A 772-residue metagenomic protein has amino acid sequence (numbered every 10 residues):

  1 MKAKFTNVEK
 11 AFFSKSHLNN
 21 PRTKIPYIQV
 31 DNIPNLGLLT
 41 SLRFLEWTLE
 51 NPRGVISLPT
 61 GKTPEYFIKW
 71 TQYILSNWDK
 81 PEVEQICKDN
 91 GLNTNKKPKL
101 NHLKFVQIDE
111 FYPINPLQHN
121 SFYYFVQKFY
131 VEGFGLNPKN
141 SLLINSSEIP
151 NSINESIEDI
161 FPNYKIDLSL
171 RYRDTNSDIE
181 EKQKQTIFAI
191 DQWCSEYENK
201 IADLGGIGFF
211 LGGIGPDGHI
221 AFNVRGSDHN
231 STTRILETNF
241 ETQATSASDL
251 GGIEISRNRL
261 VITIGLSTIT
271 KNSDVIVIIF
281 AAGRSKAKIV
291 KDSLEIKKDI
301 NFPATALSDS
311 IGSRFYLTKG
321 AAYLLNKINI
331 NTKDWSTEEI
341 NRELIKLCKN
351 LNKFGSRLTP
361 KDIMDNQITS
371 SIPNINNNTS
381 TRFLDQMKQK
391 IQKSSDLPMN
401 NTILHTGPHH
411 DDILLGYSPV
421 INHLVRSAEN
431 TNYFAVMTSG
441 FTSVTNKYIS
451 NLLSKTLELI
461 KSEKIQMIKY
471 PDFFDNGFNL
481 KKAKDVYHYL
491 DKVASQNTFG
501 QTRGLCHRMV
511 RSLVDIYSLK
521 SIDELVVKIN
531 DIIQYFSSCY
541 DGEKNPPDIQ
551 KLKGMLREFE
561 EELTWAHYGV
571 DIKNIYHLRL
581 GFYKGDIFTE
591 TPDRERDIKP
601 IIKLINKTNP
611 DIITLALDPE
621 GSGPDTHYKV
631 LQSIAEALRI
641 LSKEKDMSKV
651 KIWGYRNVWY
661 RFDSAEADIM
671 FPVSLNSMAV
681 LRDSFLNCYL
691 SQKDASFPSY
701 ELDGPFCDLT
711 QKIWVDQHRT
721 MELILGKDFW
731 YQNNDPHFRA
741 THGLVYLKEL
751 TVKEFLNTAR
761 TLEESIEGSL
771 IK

Functional and structural regions predicted by a protein language model:
M1-I56, Q72-K80, I86-C87, N93-T94 (+1 more regions): N-terminal glycine-/serine-/threonine-rich phosphate-binding loop
K2-N7, K24-I25, I264-D362: ATP/nucleoside-binding phosphotransfer catalytic cores, i.e., glycine-rich phosphate-binding loops
A3-K24, E84-G208: Ligand-binding beta-strand-loop-alpha-helix segment within the catalytic cores of soluble metabolic enzymes
V55-P59, G208-I214, D249-L294, R314-L317 (+2 more regions): Glycine-rich anion-binding loop/nest that anchors nucleotide
F67-N95, I413-V436: Histidine-anchored nucleotide/phosphate-binding helix
D167-K184, E343-S648, G654, L686-N687 (+2 more regions): Active-site beta-strand->loop->alpha-helix modules in alpha/beta enzyme cores, enriched in Gly/His/Asp(Glu)
F222-G252, I296-I311, E636: Gly/Ser/Thr-rich active-site loops/lids in small-molecule metabolic enzymes that frequently grip phosphoryl groups
R661-L723: A conserved mid-domain beta-alpha-beta active-site/ligand-binding segment of alpha/beta enzyme cores
